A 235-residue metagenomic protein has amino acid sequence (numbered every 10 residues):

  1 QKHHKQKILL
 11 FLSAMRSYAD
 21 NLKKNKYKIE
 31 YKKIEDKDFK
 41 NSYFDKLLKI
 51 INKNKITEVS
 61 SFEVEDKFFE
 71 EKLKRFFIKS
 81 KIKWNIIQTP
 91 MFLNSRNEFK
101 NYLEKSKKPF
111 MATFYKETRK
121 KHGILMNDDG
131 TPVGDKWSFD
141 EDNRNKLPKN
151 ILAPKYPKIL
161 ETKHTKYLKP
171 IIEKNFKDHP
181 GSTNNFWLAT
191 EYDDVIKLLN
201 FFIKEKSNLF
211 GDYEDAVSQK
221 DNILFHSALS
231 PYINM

Functional and structural regions predicted by a protein language model:
Q1-I34: N-terminal beta-strand-loop-alpha-helix module at the start of alpha/beta ligand-binding or catalytic domains
Q1-K5, E30-K33, P180-F186, F225-S230: Glycine- and acidic
Q6-K7, S61-F62, V217: A generic structural signal for short
L12-R16, N41, K67, D193 (+3 more regions): Conserved structured core elements
S17-D20, K24, K49, R75 (+1 more regions): Surface-exposed charge patches
E35-N41: Acidic-and-aromatic substrate-binding clefts and catalytic sites of carbohydrate-active enzymes
S42-L188: Beta-rich, aromatic/charged-enriched effector core domains that present basic-aromatic interfaces for binding
K197-M235: Gly/Thr-rich phosphate-binding loop signature of adenosyl cofactor/nucleotide-binding cores
